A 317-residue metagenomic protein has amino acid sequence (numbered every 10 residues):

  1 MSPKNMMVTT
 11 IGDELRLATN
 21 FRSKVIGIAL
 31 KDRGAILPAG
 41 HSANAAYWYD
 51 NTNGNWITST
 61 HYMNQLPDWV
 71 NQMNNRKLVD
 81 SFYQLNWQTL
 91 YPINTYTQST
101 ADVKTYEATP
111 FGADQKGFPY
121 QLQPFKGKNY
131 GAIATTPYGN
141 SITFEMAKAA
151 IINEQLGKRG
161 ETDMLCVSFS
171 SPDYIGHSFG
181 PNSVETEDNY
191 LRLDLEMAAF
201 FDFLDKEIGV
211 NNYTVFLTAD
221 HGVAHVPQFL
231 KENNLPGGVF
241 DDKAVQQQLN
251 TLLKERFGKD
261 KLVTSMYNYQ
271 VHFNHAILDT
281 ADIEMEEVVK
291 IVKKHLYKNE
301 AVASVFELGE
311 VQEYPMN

Functional and structural regions predicted by a protein language model:
M1, K31, A39-H41, N53-G54 (+3 more regions): Secreted, luminal/periplasmic, and some membrane-associated catalytic domains that remodel anionic oxygen-ester
M1-G160, S170-P172, H177, I291-L308: His/Asp/Glu-rich, glycine-adjacent segments that coordinate divalent cations and/or stabilize oxyanion chemistry on
S2, A134, Y138, H177-L191 (+2 more regions): Alpha-helix capping and helix-loop boundary segments enriched in small/acidic/polar residues
M7-I11, F21, T143, E161 (+7 more regions): Stable alpha-helical elements in mature extracytoplasmic
L15, A147, T162-S171, T186-F201 (+1 more regions): Beta-strand elements within well-structured catalytic alpha/beta cores of enzymes that handle phosphate/sulfate esters
S23, T162, V210-N212: Short secondary-structure junction motifs
G157-C166, K206-E207: Short helix/loop segment immediately N-terminal to the Walker
S170, G180, N274-A276: Short strand-loop junctions, especially beta-strand C-caps/beta-turns that link beta-sheets to coils or alpha-helices
